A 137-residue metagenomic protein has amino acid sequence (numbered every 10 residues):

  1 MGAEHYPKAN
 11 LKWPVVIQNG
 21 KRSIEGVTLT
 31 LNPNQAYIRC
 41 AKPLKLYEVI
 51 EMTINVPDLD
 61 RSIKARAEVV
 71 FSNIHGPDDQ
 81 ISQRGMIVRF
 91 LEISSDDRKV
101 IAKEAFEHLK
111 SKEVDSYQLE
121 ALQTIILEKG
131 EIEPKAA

Functional and structural regions predicted by a protein language model:
M1-P33, A102-A137: N-terminal helix initiation/capping motif
A9, L44-L46: Short, well-ordered loop/turn sites that connect or cap secondary structure elements
L11, I24, I50, I63-A65 (+1 more regions): Hydrophobic core residues within well-ordered beta-strands of beta-rich domains
W13-I17, E48-I63: Short conserved beta-strand and strand-loop elements enriched in small hydrophobics with frequent Asp/Gly
G26-T28, K64-N73: Short beta-strand-centered aromatic/proline hotspots
P33, S72-D78, S95: Short, conserved beta-turn/loop elements at beta-strand boundaries and strand-helix junctions
Y37-C40, I74-R89: Short, solvent-exposed secondary-structure boundary/capping segments
Q80, D96-E104: Short, charged, solvent-exposed linker or helix-capping segments at domain edges/interfaces that act as flexible hinges
